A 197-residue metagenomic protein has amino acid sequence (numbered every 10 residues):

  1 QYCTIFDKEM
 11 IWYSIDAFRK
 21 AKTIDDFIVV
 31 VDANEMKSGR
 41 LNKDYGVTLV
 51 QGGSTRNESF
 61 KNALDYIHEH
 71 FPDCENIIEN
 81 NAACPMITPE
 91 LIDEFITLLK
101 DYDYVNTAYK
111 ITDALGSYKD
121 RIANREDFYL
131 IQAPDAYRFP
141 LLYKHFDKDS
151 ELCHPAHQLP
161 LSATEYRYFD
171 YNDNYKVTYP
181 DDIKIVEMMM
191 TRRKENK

Functional and structural regions predicted by a protein language model:
Q1-A33: N-terminal glycine-rich phosphate-binding loop and ensuing alpha1 helix
C3, P85, R121, D135 (+1 more regions): Residues that recognize and position ribonucleotide moieties
F18-R19, I67, L159: Hydrophobic C-terminal alpha-helix "anchor/cap" residues
N34-R40: Short, charged/polar "capping" segments at the starts of alpha-helices and the immediately preceding loops
D44-R56: Conserved donor nucleotide-binding strand/loop of the catalytic core
L49-Q51, R125-Y129: Short pre-catalytic strand/loop immediately N-terminal to key active-site residues, enriched for Gly-Thr
T55-Y118, Q132: Conserved beta-loop-beta/alpha segment of the NTase-like Rossmann-fold superfamily that binds/positions NTPs
L130-K197: Conserved alpha/beta core of the MobA/IspD/sugar-nucleotide pyrophosphorylase nucleotidyltransferase superfamily
